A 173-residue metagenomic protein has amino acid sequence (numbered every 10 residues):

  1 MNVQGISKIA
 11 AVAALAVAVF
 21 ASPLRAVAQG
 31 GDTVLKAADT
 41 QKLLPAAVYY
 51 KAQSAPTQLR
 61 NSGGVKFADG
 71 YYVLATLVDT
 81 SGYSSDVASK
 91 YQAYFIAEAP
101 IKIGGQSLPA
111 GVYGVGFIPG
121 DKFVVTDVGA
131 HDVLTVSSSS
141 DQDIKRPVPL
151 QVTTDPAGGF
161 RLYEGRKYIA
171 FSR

Functional and structural regions predicted by a protein language model:
M1-A13: Bacterial N-terminal signal peptides that target proteins for export
A10-S22: Bacterial N-terminal signal peptides
L24-D86, I101, L134-R173: Primarily secretory-pathway and cell-envelope proteins
Y91: Flexible, small-/acidic-enriched active-site or ligand-binding loops
I96-A97: Hydrophobic residues in beta-strands and at strand termini
L108-I118: A short tyrosine-centered beta-strand micro-motif
G116-K145: A compact, surface-exposed functional segment
